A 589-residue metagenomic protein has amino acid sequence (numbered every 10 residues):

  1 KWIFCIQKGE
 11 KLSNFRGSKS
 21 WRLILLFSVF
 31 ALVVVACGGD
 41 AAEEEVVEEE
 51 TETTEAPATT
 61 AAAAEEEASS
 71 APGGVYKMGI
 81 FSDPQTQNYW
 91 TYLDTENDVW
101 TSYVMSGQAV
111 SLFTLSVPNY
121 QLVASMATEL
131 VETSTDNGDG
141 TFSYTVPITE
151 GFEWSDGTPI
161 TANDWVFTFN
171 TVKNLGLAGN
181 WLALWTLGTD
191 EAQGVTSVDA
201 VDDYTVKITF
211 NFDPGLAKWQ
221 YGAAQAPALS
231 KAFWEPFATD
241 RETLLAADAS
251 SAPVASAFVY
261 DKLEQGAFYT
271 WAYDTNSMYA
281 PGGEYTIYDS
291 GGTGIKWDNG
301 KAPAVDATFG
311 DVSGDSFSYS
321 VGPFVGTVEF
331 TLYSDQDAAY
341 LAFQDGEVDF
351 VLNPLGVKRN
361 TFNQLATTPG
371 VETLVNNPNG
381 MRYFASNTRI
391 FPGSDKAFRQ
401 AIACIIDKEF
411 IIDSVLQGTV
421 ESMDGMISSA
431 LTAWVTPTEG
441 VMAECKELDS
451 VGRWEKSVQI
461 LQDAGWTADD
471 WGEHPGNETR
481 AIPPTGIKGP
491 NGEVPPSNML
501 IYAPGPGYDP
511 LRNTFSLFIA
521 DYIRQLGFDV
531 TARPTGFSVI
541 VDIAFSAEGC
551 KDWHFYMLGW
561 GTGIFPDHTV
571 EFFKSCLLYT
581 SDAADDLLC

Functional and structural regions predicted by a protein language model:
V34-A36: C-terminal motif of bacterial Sec signal peptides marking the signal peptidase cleavage site
K77, L182-E242, A246-A247, S251-T270: Surface-exposed binding/hinge segments that line and control ligand-binding clefts or catalytic entry sites
K77-N137, N170, P253, L416: N-terminal lobe/hinge region of extracytoplasmic solute-binding protein
M78, G157, L500, D521-L578: Periplasmic binding protein-like
E129-G179, K207-T209, P392-S394, R399: Aromatic- and charge-enriched surface segment that lines or borders ligand/interaction sites
E132-S134, A267-A272, M278-Y285, K296-W297 (+2 more regions): Append "and occasionally in soluble cytosolic enzymes with long acidic Gly/Pro-rich linkers
V172-W185, D261-A272, P303-T308, S313-Y319 (+6 more regions): Extracellular/periplasmic solute-recognition and catalytic clefts
Y579-D586: Conserved small/polar residues in nucleotide/adenosyl-binding loops
